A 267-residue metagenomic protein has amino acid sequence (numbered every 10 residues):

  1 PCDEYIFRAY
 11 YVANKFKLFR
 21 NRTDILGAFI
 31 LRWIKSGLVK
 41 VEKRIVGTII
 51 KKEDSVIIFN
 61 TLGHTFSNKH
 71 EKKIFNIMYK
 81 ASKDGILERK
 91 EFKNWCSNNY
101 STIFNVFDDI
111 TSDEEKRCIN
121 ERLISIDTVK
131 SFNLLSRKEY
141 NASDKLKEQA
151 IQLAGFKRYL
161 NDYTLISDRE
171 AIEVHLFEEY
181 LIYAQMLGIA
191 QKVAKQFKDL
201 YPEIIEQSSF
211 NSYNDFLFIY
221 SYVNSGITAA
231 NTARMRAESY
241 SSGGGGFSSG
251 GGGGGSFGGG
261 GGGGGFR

Functional and structural regions predicted by a protein language model:
P1-R267: Acidic, Ser/Thr/Pro-rich intrinsically disordered cytosolic tails and loops of eukaryotic transmembrane proteins
